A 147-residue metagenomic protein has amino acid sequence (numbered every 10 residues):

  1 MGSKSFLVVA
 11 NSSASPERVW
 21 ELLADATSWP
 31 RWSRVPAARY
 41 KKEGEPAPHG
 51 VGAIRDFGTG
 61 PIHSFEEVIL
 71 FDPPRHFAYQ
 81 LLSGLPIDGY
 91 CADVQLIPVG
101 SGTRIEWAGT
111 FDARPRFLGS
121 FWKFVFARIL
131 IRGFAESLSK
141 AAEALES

Functional and structural regions predicted by a protein language model:
M1-G44: Hydrophobic ligand-binding cavity/cleft-lining segments
V8-A10, S64-L70, C91-P98, G109: Hydrophobic/aromatic beta-strand elements that line small-molecule binding cavities or substrate pockets in beta-rich
S13-E17, I69-P74, Q95-R104, E143-S147: A short, structured loop/turn motif at beta-sheet edges
R31, Y40-L85, C91, E136 (+1 more regions): Glycine-rich portal/gate segments that line the openings of hydrophobic small-molecule binding cavities
V51, A78-Q80, S101-G109: Short, well-ordered strand-loop elements centered on a beta-strand within folded domains, enriched for acidic residues
F65, E106, L118-G119: C-terminal and inter-domain tail/linker signature
P73, G84-P86, V99-S101, D112-R114: Short coil/turn motifs at secondary-structure junctions
T110-S147: A conserved amphipathic terminal alpha-helix motif
